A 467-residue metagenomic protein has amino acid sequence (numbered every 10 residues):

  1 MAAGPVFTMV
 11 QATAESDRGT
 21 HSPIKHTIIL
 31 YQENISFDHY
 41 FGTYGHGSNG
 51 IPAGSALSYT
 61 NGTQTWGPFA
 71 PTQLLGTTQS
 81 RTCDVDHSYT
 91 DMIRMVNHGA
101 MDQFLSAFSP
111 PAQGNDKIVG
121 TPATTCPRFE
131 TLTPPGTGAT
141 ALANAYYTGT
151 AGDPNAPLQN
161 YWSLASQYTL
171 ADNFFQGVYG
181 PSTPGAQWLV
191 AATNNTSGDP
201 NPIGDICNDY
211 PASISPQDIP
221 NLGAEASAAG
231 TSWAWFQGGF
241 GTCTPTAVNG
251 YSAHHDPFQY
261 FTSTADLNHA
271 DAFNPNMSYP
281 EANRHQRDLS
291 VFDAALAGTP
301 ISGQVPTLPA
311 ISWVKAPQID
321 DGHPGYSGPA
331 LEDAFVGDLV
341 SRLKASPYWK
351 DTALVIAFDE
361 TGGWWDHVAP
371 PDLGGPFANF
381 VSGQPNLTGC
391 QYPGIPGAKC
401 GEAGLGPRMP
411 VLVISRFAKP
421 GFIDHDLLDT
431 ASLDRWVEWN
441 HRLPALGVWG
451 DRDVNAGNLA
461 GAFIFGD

Functional and structural regions predicted by a protein language model:
M1-P5: Bacterial N-terminal signal peptides
F7-D467: N-terminal pro-sequences and low-complexity stem/linker regions of secreted or lumenal proteins
